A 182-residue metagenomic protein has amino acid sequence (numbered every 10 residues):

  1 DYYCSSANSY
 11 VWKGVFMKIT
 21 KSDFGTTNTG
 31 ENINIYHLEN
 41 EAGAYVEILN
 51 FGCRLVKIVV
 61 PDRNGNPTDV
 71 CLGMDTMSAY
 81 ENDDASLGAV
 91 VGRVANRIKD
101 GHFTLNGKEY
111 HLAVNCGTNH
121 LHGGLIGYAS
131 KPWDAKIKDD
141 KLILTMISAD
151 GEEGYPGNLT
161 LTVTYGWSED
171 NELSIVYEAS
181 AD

Functional and structural regions predicted by a protein language model:
D1-F16: Short, Lys/Arg-enriched N-terminal segments with co-localized hydrophobic residues within the first ~10-30 amino acids
M17-D182: Surface-exposed acidic/polar loop and edge beta-strand patches at domain peripheries
